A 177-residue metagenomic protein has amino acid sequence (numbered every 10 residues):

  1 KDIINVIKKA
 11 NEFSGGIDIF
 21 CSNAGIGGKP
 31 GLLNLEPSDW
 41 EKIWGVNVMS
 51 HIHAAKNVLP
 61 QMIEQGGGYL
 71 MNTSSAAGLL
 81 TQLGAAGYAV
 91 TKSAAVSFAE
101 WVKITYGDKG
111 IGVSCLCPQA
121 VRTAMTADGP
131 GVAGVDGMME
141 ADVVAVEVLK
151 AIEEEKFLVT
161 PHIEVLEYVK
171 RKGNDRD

Functional and structural regions predicted by a protein language model:
K1-G15: Conserved amphipathic alpha-helix within the SDR
N23-G28: Conserved NAD(P)H cofactor-binding loop of Rossmann-fold oxidoreductase domains
G31-L32, D39-E41: Substrate-binding pocket helix/loop in short-chain dehydrogenase/reductase
L33, Q82-A86, G129: Active-site loop immediately N-terminal to the catalytic Tyr-X3-Lys motif of short-chain dehydrogenase/reductase
A55, T91: Active-site helix of classical SDR
S75: Residue(s) in the substrate-gating loop at a strand-loop-helix junction that position the organic substrate next
W101-E164: SDR active-site lid
